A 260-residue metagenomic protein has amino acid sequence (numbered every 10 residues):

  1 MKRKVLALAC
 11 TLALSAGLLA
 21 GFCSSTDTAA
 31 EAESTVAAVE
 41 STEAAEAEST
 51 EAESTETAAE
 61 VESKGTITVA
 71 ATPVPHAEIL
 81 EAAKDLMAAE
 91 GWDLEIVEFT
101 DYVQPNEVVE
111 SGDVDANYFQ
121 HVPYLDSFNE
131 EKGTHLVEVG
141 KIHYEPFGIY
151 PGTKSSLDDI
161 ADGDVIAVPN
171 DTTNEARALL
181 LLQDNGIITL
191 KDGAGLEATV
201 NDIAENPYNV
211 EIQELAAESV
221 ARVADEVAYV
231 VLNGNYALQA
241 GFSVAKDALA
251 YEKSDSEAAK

Functional and structural regions predicted by a protein language model:
M1-T66: Short, low-complexity disordered leader/linker segments with a strong preference for bacterial N-terminal type II
V61, V139-I188: A conserved helix-loop-strand patch within extracytoplasmic ligand-binding domains of the periplasmic binding
E62-V74, W92-E98, V165-I166: Short, well-ordered beta-strand elements
P75-Y118: Extracytoplasmic small-molecule ligand-binding "clamshell" domains of the periplasmic binding protein/Venus flytrap
I96-E107, G195-R222: Short helix-initiation/N-cap motifs at beta->coil->alpha
Y102-G133, S155, A237-G241: Pocket-flanking alpha-helical
E110-Q120, D164, I187, Y208-E211 (+1 more regions): Alpha-to-beta junction loops
K141-P151, L238-K260: Periplasmic-binding protein-like
